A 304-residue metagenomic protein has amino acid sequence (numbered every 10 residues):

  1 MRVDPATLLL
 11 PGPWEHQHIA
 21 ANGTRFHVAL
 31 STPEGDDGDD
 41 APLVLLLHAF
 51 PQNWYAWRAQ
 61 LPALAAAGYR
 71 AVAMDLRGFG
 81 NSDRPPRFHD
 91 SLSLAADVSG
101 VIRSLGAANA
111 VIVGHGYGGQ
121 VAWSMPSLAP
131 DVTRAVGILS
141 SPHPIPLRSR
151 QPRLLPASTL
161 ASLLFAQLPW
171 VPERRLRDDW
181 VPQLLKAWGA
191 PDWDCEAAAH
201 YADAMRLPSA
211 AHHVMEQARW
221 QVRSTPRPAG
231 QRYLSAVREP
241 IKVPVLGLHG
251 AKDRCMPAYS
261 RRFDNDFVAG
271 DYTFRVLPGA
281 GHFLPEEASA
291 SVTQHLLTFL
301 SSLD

Functional and structural regions predicted by a protein language model:
M1-Q17, F26-V28, E34, L43 (+5 more regions): Flexible "cap/lid" subdomain of the alpha/beta-hydrolase fold that forms the substrate-access gate
P33-N81: Conserved HGGG/HGGXW glycine-rich cap/lid loop of the alpha/beta-hydrolase fold
H48-P51, M205, E287: Conserved residues at beta->alpha junctions
N53-W54, Q120, G281: A short, glycine- and basic residue-enriched loop/turn that sits immediately adjacent to a domain's principal
Y55-R58, P62, A96, W123 (+3 more regions): Surface-exposed alpha-helical interface segments used for non-catalytic interactions
A280-S289, T293: Catalytic histidine-centered segment of alpha/beta-hydrolase-like enzymes
L303-D304: Alpha/beta-hydrolase-fold serine-hydrolase catalytic core, especially in secreted/extracellular enzymes
